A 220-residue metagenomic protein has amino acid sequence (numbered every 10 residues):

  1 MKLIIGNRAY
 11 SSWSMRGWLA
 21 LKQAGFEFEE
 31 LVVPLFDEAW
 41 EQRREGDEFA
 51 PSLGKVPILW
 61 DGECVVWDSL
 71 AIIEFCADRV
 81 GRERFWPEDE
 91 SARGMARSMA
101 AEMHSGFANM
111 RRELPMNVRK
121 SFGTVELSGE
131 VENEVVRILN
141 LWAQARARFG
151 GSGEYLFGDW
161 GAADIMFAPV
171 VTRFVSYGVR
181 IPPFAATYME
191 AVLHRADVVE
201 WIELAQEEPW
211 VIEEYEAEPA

Functional and structural regions predicted by a protein language model:
M1-K2, A143, E216-A220: Basic/polar N-terminal segments that are highly enriched at the extreme N-terminus, encompassing both cleavable
M1-L127: GST-like domain detector, emphasizing the conserved glutathione-binding G-site in the N-terminal thioredoxin-like
L3-I5, G158, V175-S176, E200-W201: Short, contiguous strand/loop micro-motifs
P34-D37, Y188, Q206: Conserved beta-strand edge residues that scaffold enzyme active sites
A77, V170-V171, I202: Active-site-flanking alpha-helical
E83-E88, R111-E113, E154-L156, P183 (+1 more regions): Short, hydrophobic secondary-structure boundary micro-motifs
M103, F107-H194: GST-like fold's C-terminal all-alpha helical module
A205-A220: Acidic/histidine-enriched, glycine/proline-rich intrinsically disordered or flexible terminal extensions
